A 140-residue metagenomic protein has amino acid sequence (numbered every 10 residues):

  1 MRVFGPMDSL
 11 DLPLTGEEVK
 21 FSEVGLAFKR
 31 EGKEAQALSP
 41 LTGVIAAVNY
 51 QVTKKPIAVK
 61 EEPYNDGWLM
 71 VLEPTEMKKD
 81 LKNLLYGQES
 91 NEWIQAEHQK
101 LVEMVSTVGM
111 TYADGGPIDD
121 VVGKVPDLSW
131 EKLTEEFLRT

Functional and structural regions predicted by a protein language model:
M1-F21, P74, G87, K100-T140: Acidic, low-complexity mobile loops and tails
M1-S9, R30-S39: Short beta-strand-turn/beta-hairpin segments enriched in glycine/proline and small hydrophobics that form edge-strand
D11, K29, A37, K60-E61 (+1 more regions): Short, acidic/hydrophobic/Gly-rich beta-strand patch recurrent on exposed beta strands that often constitutes part
P13-E31, G43, L72: A structural signal for short beta-strand/turn segments enriched in small hydrophobics and glycine
G16, A37-A47, V52: Generic structural motif
K33, T53-K54: A short acidic/small-residue loop/turn micro-motif
K54-E97: Glycine- and charge-enriched low-complexity intrinsically disordered segments
